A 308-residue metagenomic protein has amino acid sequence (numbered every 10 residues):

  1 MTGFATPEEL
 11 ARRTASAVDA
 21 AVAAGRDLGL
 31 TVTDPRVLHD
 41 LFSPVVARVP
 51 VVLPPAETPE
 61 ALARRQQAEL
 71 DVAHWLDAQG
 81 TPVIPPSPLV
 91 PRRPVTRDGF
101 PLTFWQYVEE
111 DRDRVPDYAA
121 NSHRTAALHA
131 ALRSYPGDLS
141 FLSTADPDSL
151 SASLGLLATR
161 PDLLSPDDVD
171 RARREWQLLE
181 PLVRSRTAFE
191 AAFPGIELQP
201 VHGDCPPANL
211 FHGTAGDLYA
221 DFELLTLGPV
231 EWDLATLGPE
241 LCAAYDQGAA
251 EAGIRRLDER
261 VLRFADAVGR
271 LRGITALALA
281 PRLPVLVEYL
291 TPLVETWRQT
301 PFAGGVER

Functional and structural regions predicted by a protein language model:
M1-V32: Juxta-kinase regulatory segment immediately upstream of eukaryotic protein kinase catalytic domains
T2-E9, A152-L164, T275-R308: ATP/Mg2+ or Mg2+-diphosphate-binding catalytic cores that bind nucleotide phosphates or diphosphates via glycine-rich
A11-V18, V51-D98, R114-H123, A127: A conserved alpha-helical element in kinase catalytic cores
D27-V45: ATP-binding glycine-rich phosphate-binding loop
V51-P54, G99-V115, G155-P166, L271-V287: A glycine-centered beta->alpha junction motif in the catalytic cores of kinase/phosphotransferase enzymes
R112-R174, L198, R308: A cross-family kinase active-site recognition segment
P200, F211-R263: Active-site Asp-x-Gly
D204, A208-L210: Catalytic-loop signature of eukaryotic-like protein kinases
